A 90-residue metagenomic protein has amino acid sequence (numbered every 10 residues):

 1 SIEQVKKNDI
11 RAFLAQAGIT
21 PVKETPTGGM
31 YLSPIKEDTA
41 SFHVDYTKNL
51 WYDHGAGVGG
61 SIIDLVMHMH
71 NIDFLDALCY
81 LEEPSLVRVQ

Functional and structural regions predicted by a protein language model:
S1-Q90: N-terminal structured subdomain of primase-like DNA metabolism proteins
